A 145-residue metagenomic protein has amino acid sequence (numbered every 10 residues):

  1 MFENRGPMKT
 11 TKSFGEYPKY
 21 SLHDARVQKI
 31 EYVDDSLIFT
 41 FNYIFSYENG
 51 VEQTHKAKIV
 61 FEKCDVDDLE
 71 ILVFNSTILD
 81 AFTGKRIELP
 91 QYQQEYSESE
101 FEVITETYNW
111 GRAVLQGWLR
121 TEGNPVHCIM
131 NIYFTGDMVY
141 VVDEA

Functional and structural regions predicted by a protein language model:
F2-A145: Surface-exposed, interaction-prone regions used to assemble/regulate multi-protein complexes
